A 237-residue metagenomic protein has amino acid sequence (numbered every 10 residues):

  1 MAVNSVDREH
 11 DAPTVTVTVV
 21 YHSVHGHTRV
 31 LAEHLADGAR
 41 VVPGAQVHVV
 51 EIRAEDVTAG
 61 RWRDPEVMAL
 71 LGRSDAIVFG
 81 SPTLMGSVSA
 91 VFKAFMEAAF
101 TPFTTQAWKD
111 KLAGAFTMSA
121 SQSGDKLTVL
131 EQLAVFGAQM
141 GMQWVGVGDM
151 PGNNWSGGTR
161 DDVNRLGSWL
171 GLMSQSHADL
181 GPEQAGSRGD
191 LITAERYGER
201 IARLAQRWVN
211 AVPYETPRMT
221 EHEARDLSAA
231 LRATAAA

Functional and structural regions predicted by a protein language model:
A2-W108, L180-A237: N-terminal beta1-alpha1-beta2 submodule of the flavodoxin-like/Rossmannoid cofactor-binding fold
G38, A76, G124-D125, V145-G148 (+2 more regions): Glycine-centered flexibility motif
L112-N164: Short, glycine-/small-residue-rich phosphate/pyrophosphate-handling segment
M118-S121, L172-E183: Phosphate-binding/catalytic loops
E131, S168, R188: Glycine-rich phosphate-binding loop at the start of an alpha helix
G158, G171, I192-A194: GST-like fold's C-terminal all-alpha helical module
R160-H177: Short glycine/proline-rich, acidic loop/turn segments that cap or connect secondary-structure elements
